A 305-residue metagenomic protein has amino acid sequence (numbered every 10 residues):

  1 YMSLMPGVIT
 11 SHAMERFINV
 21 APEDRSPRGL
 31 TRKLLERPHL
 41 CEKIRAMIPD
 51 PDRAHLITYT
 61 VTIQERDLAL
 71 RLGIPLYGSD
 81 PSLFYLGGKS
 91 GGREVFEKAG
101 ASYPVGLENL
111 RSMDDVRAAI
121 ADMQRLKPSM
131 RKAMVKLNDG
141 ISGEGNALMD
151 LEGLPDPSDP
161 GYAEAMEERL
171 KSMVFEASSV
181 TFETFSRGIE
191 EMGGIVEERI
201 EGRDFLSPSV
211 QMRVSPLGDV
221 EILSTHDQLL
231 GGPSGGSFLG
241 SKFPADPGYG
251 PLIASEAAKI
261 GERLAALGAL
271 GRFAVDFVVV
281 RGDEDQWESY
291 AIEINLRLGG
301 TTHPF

Functional and structural regions predicted by a protein language model:
Y1-G87, G91-E94: ATP-binding N-terminal substructure of ATP-dependent carboxylate-amine bond-forming enzymes
L68-R71, A119, E144-L151, P208 (+2 more regions): Short acidic, glycine/serine/threonine-rich loops at helix termini
S82-G193, F243-S255: Active-site nucleotide/adenylate-binding loops and adjacent lid/helix of ATP-dependent enzymes
A147, E197, L206-Q228, S289-I294: Beta-strand scaffold of nucleotide-dependent catalytic cores
D150-L154, V214-D219, V280-E284: Short acidic-glycine loop/turn motifs at beta-strand connectors
F182-D204, I222, S234-Q286: A long amphipathic alpha-helix within ATP-dependent nucleotide-binding catalytic cores
L230-G231, I292-P304: Glycine-rich phosphate/pyrophosphate-binding beta-alpha loops
